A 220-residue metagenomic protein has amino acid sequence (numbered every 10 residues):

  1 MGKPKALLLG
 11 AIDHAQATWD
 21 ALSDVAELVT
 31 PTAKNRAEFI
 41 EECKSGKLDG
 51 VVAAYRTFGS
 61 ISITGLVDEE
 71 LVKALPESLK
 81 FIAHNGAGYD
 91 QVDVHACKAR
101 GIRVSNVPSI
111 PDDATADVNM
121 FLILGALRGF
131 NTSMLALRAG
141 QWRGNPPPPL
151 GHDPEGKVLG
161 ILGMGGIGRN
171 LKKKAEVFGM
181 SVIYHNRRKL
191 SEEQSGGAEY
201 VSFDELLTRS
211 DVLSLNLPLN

Functional and structural regions predicted by a protein language model:
M1-S62, G179-S181: N-terminal glycine-/charge-rich "phosphate-binding" loop or analogous flexible N-terminal tail
K3, L79, E155-V158: Phosphate-coordination loops involved in phosphoryl transfer and adenosine-cofactor binding
A17-S23, V92-A99, R188-G197: Short loop/helix-cap segments at secondary-structure boundaries that form the rim of catalytic
L22, K44-K47, L71, L75 (+1 more regions): Structural alpha-helical scaffold elements that stabilize or flank donor/cofactor-binding regions in carbohydrate
P31-E38, I61-T64, A139-P146, E193-Y200: Short gly/ser/thr-rich secondary-structure transition/capping motifs
G50-R138: Phosphate/diphosphate ligand-binding glycine-rich loop within oxidoreductases
F130, P147-N220: Rossmann-like dinucleotide/phosphate-binding beta-alpha-beta segment
